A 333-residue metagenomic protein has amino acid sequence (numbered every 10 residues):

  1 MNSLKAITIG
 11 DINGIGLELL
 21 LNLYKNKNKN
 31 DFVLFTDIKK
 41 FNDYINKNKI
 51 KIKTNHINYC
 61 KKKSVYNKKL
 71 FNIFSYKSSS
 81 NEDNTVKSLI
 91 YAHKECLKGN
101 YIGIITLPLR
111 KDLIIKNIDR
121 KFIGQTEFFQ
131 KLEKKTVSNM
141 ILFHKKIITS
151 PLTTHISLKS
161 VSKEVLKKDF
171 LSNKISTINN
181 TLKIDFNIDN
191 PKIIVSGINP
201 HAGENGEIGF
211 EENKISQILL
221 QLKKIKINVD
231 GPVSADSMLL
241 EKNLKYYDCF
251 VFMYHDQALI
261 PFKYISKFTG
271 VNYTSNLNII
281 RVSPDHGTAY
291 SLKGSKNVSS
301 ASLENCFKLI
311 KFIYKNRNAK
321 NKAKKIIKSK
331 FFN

Functional and structural regions predicted by a protein language model:
M1-N333: Anion-binding alpha/beta catalytic cores of soluble intermediary-metabolism enzymes, centered on
